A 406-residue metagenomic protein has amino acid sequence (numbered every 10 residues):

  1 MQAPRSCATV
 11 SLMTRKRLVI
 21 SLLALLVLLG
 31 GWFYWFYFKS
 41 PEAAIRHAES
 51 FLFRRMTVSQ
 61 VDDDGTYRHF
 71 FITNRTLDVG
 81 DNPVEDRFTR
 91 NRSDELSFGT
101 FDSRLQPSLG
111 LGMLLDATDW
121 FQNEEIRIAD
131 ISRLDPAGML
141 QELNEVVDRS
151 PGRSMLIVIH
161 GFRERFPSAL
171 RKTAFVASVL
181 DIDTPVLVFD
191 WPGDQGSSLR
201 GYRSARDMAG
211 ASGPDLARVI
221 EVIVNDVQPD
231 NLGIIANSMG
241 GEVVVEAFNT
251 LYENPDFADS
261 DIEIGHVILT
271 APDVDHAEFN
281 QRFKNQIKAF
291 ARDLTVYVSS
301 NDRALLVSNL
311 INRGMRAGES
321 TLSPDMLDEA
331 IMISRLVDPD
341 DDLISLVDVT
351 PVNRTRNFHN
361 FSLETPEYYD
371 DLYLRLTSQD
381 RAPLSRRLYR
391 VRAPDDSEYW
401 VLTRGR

Functional and structural regions predicted by a protein language model:
V10-V27: N-terminal Sec-pathway targeting helices
L26-F36: Hydrophobic alpha-helical membrane-insertion segments, chiefly the h-region of N-terminal signal peptides
W35-R133, L140-S150, L170, A174 (+5 more regions): Lipolytic serine-hydrolase domain surface
S154: Alpha/beta-hydrolase fold active-site loops
I157-G161: The conserved beta1-alpha1 loop
E164-A169: Short substrate-entry loop that stabilizes the transition state in hydrolases
L216, A236, G240, V244: Gly/Ala-rich beta-loop-alpha elbow adjacent to hydrolase catalytic centers
